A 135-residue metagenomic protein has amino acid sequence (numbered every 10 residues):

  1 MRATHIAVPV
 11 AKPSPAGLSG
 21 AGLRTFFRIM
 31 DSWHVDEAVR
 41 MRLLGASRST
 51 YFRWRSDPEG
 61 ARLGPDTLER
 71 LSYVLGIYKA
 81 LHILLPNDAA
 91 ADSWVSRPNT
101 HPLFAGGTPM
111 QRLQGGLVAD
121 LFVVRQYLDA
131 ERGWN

Functional and structural regions predicted by a protein language model:
M1-N135: Non-transmembrane "mature" sequence context
